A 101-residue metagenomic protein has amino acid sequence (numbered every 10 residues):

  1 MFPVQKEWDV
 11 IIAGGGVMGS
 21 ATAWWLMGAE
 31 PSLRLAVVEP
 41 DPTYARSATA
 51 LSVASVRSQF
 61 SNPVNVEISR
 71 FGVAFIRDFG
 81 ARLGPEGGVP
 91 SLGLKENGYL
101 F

Functional and structural regions predicted by a protein language model:
M1, A23-W24, E86-V89: A generic local structural motif
F2-M18, A36: Beta1/beta-strand and adjacent pyrophosphate-binding region of the FAD-binding site in flavoprotein oxidoreductases
F2-Q5, A29, L94: Short, flexible hinge/linker loops that cap or flank conserved catalytic cores
W8, R34, G84-G87: Local beta-strand N-terminus motif with an aromatic residue
M18, T22, T43: Conserved Rossmann-like nucleotide-cofactor binding loop
L26-G28, A50-V53, R70-F71: Short, glycine/charged-enriched secondary-structure capping and boundary segments
M27-T49: Glycine-rich FAD pyrophosphate-binding loop
A54-F101: Dinucleotide-binding Rossmann-like beta1-alpha1 core, especially the glycine-rich loop that anchors the ADP
